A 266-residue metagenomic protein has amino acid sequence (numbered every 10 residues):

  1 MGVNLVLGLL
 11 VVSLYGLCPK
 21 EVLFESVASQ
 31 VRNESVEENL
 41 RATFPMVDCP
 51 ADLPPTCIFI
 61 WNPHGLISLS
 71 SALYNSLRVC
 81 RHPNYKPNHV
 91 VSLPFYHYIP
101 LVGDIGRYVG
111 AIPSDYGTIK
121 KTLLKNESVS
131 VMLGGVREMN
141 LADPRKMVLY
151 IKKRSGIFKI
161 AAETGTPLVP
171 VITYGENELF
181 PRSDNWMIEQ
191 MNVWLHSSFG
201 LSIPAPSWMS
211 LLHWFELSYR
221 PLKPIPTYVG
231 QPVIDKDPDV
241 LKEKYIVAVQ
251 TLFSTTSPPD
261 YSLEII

Functional and structural regions predicted by a protein language model:
M1-L5: Membrane-lumen (extracellular) interface motif
L7-R32, L53-K125, G135-K152: Catalytic core of membrane glycerolipid acyltransferases/transacylases, capturing the structured, soluble-facing
S29-R41: N-terminal topogenic membrane-targeting module
A42-P45, G110-A111, T166: Short aromatic/hydrophobic-glycine micro-motifs
T43, T56, P87, S128 (+1 more regions): A residue-level signal for beta-strand positions that form part of recognition/binding surfaces within mature
F44-D52: Cytochrome P450 catalytic-domain "roof"
C49, V91-L93, S114-Y116, G230-P232 (+1 more regions): Conserved beta-strand termini and adjacent loop/short-helix elements that scaffold enzyme active sites in alpha/beta
K121-I266: Non-catalytic C-terminal accessory region of glycerolipid acyltransferases and related lyso-lipid remodeling enzymes
